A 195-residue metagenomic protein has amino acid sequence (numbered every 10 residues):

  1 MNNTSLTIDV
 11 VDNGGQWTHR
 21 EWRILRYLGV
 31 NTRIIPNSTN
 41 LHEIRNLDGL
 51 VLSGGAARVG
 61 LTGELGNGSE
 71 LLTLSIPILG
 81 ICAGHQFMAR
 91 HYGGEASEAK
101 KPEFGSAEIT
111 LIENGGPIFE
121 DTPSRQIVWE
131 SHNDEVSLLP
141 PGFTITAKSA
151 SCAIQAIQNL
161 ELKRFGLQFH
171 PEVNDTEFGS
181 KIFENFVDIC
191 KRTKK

Functional and structural regions predicted by a protein language model:
M1-N2: Short boundary motifs at domain starts and secondary-structure transition points
S5-V11, G15-I81, H85-Q86, Y92 (+2 more regions): Flexible gly/pro-rich beta->alpha loop and the following alpha-helix that scaffold active-site loops
L65-I81, Q86-I189: Pocket-forming structural segment of enzyme catalytic cores
K195: Proteins enriched for Cys/Gly/acidic motifs involved in redox and nucleic-acid/cofactor modification
